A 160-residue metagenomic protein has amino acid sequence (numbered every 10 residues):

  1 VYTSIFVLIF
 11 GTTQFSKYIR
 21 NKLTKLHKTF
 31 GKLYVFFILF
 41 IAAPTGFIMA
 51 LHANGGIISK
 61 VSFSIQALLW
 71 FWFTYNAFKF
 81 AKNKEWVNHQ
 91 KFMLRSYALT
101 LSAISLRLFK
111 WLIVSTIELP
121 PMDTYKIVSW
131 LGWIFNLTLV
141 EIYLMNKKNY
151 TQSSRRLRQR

Functional and structural regions predicted by a protein language model:
V1-R160: Alpha-helical membrane insertion/targeting regions
